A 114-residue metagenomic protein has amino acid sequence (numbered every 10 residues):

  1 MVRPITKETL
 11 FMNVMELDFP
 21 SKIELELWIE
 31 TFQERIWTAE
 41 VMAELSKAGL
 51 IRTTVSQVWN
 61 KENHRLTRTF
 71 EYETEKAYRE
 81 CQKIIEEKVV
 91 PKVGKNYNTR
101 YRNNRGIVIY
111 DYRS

Functional and structural regions predicted by a protein language model:
M1, M12-M15, M42: Detector for methionine-enriched segments
M1-T9, S46-T67, V90-S114: Glycine-rich beta-strand-turn "strand-cap" elements at beta-sheet edges
L10-F19, I51-E86: Short, well-ordered beta-strand segments in beta-rich or mixed alpha/beta enzyme and ligand-binding folds
M15, F32-R35, I107-S114: A generic hydrophobic-segment detector
F19-S21, L27, N63, S114: Low-complexity, compositionally biased segments
E24, W37, E75-A77, K83 (+2 more regions): Short linear sequence elements within intrinsically disordered, low-complexity coil regions
E24-R52, E86-G94: Short amphipathic alpha-helical segments
